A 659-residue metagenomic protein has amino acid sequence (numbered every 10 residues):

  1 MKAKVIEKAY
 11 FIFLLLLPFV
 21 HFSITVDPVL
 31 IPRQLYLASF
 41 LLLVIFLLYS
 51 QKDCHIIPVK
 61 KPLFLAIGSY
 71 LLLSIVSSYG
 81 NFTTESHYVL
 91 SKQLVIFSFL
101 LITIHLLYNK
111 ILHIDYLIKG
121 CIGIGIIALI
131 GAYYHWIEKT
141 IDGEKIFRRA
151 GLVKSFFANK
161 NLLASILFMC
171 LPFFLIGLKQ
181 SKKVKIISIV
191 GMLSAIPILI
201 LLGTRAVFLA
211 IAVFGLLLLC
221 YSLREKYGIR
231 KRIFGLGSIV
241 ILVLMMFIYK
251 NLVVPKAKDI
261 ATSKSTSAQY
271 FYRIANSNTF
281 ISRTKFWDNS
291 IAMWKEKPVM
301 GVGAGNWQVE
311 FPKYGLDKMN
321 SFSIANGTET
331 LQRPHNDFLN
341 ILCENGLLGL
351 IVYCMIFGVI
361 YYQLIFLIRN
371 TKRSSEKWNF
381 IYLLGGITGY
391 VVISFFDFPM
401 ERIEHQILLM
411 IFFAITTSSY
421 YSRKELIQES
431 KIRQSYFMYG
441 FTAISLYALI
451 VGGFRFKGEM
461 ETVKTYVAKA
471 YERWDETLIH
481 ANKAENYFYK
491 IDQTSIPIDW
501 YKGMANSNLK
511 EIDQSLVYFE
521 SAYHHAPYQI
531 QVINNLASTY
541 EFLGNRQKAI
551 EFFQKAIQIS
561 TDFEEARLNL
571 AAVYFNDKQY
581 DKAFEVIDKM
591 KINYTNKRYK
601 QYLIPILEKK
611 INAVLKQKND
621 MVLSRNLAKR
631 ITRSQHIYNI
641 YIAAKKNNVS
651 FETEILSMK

Functional and structural regions predicted by a protein language model:
M1-I75, T83-V89, V95-G123, G177-I189 (+12 more regions): Transmembrane signal-anchor hairpin modules in multi-pass inner-membrane enzymes, especially those that act on
K8-V20, L37-L47, G68-G80, Y88-H105 (+6 more regions): Alpha-helical transmembrane segments of multi-pass inner-membrane proteins
T140-L152, V254-S282, D288-K295, A304-C343: Interfacial juxtamembrane loops and adjacent helix segments that form the catalytic/substrate-binding surfaces
Y487, I491, H525, I559 (+1 more regions): Structural marker of alpha-solenoid helical repeat scaffolds
I491, S495, Q529, F563 (+1 more regions): Residue-level recognition of tetratricopeptide repeat
W500-M504, Q531-E541, E565-A572: Conserved alpha-helical positions within TPR/SEL1-like repeat arrays
